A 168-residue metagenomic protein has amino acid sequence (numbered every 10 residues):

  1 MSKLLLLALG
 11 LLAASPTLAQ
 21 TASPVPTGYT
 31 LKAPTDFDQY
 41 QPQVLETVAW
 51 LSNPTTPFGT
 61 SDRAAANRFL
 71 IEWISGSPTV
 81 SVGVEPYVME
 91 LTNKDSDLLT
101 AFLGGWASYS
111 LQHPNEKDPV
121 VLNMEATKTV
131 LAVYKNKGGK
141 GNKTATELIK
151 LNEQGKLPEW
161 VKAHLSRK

Functional and structural regions predicted by a protein language model:
M1-L4, Q20: Positively charged n-region of N-terminal signal peptides that target proteins for export
L5-L9: Sec-dependent signal peptide hydrophobic core
A14-P16: N-terminal signal peptide c-region/cleavage motif recognized by signal peptidases
Q20-V88, K162, K168: N-terminal secretory signal peptides
S61-R167: Mature extracellular/secreted ectodomains of secretory-pathway proteins
